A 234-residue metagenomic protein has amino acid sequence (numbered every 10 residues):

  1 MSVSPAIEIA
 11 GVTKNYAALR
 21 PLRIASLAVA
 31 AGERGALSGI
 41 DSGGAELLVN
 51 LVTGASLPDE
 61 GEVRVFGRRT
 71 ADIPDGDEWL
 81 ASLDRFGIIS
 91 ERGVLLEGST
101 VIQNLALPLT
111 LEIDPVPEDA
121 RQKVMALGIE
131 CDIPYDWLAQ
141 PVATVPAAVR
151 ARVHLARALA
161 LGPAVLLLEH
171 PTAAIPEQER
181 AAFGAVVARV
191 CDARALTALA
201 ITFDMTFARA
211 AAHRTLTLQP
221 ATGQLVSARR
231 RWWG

Functional and structural regions predicted by a protein language model:
T53: Helix-to-loop junction immediately C-terminal to a conserved catalytic motif
R69-G87: ABC ATPase NBD coupling module
R92, G98-L111, K123: Q-loop/switch helix immediately C-terminal to the Walker
D119-W137: Conserved ABC ATPase "signature" region
P141-V145: Conserved ABC ATPase signature
L155: Hydrophobic anchor residue at the start of the ABC signature
G162: Conserved catalytic motifs of ABC-family nucleotide-binding domains
